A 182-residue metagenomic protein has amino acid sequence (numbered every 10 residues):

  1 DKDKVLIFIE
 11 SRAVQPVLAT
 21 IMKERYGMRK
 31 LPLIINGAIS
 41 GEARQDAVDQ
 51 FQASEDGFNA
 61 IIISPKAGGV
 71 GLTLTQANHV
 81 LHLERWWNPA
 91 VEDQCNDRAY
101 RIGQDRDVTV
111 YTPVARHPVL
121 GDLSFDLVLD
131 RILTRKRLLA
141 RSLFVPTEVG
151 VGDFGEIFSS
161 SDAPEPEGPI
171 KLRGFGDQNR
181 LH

Functional and structural regions predicted by a protein language model:
K2-D3: Short, aromatic/basic-rich helix-turn unit that serves as a nucleic-acid recognition element
L6-F8, P16-G68: Conserved helicase ATPase core of P-loop NTP-dependent helicases/translocases
E10-S11, L129: Replace "multi-pass membrane enzymes" with "multi-pass membrane proteins
S11-Q15, I39-S40, A67-G69, W86-N88 (+2 more regions): Short, solvent-exposed loop/turn segments at secondary-structure junctions
Q15-A19, Q45, N59-D107: SF2 helicase motor core recognition
M22, A77-N78, V128-L129: Short secondary-structure boundary/capping segments
W87-H182: A conserved SF2-helicase RecA2
